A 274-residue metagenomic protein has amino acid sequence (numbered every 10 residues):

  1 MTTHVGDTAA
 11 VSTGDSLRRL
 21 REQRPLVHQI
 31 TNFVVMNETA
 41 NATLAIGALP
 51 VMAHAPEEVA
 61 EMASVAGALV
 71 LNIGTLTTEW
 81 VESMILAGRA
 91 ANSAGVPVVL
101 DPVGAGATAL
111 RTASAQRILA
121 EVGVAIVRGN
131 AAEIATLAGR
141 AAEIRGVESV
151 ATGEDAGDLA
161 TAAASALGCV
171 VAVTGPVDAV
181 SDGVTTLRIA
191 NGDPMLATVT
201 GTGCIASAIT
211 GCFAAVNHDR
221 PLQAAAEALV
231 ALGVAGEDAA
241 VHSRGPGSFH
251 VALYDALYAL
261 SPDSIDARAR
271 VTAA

Functional and structural regions predicted by a protein language model:
G6-L20, C169-N191, S264-D266: Acidic-glycine-rich active-site phosphate/pyrophosphate-binding loop
V11, V234-A274: Charged C-terminal helix
H28-N41, A53-A66: N-terminal glycine-rich anion-binding loops that anchor highly charged ligand groups
P50, G95-V99, V171: Hydrophobic beta-strand scaffold residues
N72, E79-G129: Glycine/small-residue-rich loop that forms an oxyanion/phosphate-binding "nest" at active or ligand-binding sites
R111-T186: Conserved phosphate/ATP/ADP-binding segment of small-molecule kinases
D193-I209, P221-L222: Short glycine/threonine-rich catalytic loop with a Thr-x-Gly-x-Asp
I209-V251: Conserved post-catalytic alpha-helical subdomain immediately downstream of the catalytic base and nucleotide-binding
